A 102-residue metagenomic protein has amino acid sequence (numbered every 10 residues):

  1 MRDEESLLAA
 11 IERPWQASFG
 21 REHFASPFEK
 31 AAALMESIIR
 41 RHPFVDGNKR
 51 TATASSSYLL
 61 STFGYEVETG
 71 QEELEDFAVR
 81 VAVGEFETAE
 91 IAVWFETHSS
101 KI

Functional and structural regions predicted by a protein language model:
M1-I102: FIC/Doc superfamily catalytic core
